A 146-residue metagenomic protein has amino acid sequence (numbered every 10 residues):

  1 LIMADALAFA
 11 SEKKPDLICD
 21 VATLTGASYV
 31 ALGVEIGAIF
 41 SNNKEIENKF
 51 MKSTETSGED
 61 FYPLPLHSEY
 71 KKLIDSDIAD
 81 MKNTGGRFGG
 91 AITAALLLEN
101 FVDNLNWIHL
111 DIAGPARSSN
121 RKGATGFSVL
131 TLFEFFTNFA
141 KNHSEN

Functional and structural regions predicted by a protein language model:
L1-N146: A generic structural signal for tightly packed, nonpolar segments enriched in small/aliphatic residues
